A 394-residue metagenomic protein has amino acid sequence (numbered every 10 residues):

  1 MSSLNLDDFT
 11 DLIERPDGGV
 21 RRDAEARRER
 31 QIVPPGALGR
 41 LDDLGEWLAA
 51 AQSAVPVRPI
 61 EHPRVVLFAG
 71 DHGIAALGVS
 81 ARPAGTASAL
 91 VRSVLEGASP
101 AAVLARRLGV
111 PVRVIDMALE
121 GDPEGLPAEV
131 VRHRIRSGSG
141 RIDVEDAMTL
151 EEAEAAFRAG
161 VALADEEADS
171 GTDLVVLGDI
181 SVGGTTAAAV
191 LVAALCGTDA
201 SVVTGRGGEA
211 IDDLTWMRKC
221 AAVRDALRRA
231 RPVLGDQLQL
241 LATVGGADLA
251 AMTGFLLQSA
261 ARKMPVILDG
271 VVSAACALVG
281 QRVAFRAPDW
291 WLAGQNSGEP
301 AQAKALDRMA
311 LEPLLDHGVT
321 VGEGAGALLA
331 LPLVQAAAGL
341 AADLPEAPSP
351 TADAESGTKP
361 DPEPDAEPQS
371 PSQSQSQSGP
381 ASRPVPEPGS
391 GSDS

Functional and structural regions predicted by a protein language model:
M1-E355, P388, D393-S394: N-terminal loops that bind phosphate or other acidic moieties and the adjacent beta-alpha structural core
A354-S394: Intrinsically disordered, low-complexity tandem-repeat regions enriched in Proline and Serine
